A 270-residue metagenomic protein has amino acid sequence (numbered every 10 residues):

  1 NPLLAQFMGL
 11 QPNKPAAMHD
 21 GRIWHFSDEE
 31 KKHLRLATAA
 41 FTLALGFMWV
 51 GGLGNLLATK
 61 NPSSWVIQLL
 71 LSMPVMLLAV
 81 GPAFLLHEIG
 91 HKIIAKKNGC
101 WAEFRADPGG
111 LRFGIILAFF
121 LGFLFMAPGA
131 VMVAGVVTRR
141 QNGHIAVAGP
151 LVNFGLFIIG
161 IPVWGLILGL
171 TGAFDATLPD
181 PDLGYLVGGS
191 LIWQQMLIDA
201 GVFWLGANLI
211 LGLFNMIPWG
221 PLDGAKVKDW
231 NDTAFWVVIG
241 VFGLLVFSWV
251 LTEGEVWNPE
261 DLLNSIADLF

Functional and structural regions predicted by a protein language model:
N1-F270: Hydrophobic transmembrane alpha-helices and their immediate loop junctions in multi-pass integral membrane proteins
